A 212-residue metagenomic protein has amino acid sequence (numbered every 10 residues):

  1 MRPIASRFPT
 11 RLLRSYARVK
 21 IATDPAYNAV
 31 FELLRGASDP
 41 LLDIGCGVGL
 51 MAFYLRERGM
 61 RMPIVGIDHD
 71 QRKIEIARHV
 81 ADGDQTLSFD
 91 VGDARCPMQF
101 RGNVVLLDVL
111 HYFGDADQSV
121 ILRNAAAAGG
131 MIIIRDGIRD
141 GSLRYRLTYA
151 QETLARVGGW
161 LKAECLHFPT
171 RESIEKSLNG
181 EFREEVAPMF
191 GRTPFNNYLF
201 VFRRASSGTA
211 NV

Functional and structural regions predicted by a protein language model:
M1-P40, V48-Q99, A116-V120, N124 (+1 more regions): Class I (Rossmann-like) S-adenosyl-L-methionine-dependent methyltransferase catalytic domain, capturing the SAM-binding
I44: Conserved beta-strand/loop positions that form the S-adenosyl-L-methionine
V105: A conserved beta-strand element that flanks and buttresses the S-adenosyl-L-methionine
D108-V109: Short catalytic micro-motifs in class I SAM-dependent methyltransferases
A127: Short, conserved loop/helix-junction motifs that constitute active-site signature segments in enzyme catalytic cores
